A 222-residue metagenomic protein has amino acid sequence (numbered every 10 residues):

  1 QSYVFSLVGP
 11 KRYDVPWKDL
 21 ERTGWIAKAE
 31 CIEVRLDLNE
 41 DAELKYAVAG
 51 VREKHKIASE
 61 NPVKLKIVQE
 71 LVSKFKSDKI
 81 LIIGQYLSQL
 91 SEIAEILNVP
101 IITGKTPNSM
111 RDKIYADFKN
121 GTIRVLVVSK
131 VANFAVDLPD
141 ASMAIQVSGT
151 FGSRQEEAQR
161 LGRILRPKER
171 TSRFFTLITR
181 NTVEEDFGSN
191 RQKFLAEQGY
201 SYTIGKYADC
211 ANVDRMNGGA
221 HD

Functional and structural regions predicted by a protein language model:
Q1-I32, L195: Post-DEXD/H (motif II) to motif III coupling segment of the RecA-like Helicase ATP-binding lobe
V8-K11, I26-E30, P139-M143, E169-F174 (+1 more regions): Short glycine-/polar-rich loops that comprise or flank the Walker A/P-loop and associated switch/sensor motifs
E43-E95: Conserved interdomain hinge at the start of the Helicase C-terminal
K54, R173-D222: Non-catalytic, charged low-complexity extensions flanking SF2 helicase motor domains
F75-D78, T122-I123, A141: Short, high-confidence coil segments that cap the C-terminus of an alpha-helix and link into the following beta-strand
L81-I83, S88-E92, N98-V136: Conserved helicase ATPase core of P-loop NTP-dependent helicases/translocases
V127, F134-G149, R173-L177: A short beta-strand element within the Helicase C-terminal
F151-F174, R191-Q192: Conserved SF2 helicase motif VI
